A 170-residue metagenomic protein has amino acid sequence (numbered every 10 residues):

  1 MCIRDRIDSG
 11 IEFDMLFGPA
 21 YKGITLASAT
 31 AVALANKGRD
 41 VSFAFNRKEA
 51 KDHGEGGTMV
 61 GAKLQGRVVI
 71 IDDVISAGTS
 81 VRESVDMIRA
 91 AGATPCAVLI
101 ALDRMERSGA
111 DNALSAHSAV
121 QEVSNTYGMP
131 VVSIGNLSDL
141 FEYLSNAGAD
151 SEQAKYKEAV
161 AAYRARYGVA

Functional and structural regions predicted by a protein language model:
M1-I3: Short, small-residue-biased leader/transition segments that mark boundaries at the very start of proteins
I11, R39, A93-T94: Short phosphate-binding/catalytic loops that engage adenosine nucleotides
I11-K22: Short glycine-rich phosphate-binding loop at a beta-alpha junction
L16-F17, A44, C96, V132: Structural detector of well-ordered beta-strand residues that form the stable sheet scaffold of enzyme domains
I24, S28, H117-V120: Short, surface-exposed alpha-helical segments at coil->helix boundaries
L26-V68, R82: Short, glycine/charge-rich flexible loops or terminal/linker lids adjacent to PRPP-binding catalytic cores
M59-E106: A contiguous pocket-lining binding segment that forms or flanks enzyme active sites
A91-A170: PRPP-dependent phosphoribosyltransferase catalytic core
